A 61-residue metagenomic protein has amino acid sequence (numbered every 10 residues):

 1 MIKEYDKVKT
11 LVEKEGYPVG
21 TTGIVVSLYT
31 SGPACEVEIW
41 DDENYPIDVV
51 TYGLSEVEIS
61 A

Functional and structural regions predicted by a protein language model:
I2-A61: Basic/aromatic-rich interaction segments and small domains that mediate binding to polyanionic partners
